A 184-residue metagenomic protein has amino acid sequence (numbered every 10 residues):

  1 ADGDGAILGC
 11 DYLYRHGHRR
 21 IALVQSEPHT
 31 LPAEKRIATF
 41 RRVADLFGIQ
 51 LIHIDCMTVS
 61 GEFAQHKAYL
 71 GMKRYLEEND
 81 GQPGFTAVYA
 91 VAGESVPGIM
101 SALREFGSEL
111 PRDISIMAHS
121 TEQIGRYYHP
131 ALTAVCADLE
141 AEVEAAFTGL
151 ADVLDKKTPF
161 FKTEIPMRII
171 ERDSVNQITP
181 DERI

Functional and structural regions predicted by a protein language model:
A1-L8, V24-K73, Y89-P97, A118-E122 (+2 more regions): Hinge/beta->alpha junction and helix N-cap segments in small-molecule ligand-binding domains
A1-R15, E77-D80, G84: Alpha-helical recognition/docking segments in bacterial nutrient-uptake and carbohydrate-utilization systems
Y12, V43, A102: Rossmann-fold NAD(P)-dependent oxidoreductase module
H18, D45, D152-D155: Generic secondary-structure signature for well-ordered alpha-helical cores
H18-R20, T86: Short acidic/polar active-site loop segments enriched in Thr and Asp
R20-A22, H53, R112: A generic structural-conservation signal
K73, E77-R183: Flexible loop/turn connectors
